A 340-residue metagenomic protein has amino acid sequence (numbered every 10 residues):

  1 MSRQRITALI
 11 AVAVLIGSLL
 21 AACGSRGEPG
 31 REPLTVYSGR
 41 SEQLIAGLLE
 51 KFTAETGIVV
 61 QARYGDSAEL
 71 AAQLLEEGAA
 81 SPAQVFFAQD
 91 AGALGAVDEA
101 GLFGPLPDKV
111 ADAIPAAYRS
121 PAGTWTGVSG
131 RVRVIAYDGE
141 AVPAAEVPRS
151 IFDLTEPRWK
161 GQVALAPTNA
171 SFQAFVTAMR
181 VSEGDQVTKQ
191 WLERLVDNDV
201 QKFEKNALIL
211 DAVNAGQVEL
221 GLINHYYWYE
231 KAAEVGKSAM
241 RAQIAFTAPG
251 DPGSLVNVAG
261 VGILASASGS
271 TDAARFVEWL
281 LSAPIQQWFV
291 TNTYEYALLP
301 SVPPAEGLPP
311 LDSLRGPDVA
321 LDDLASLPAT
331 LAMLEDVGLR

Functional and structural regions predicted by a protein language model:
L19-A22: C-terminal motif of bacterial Sec signal peptides marking the signal peptidase cleavage site
G24-R26: Bacterial signal peptide processing site
G30-L48, R63, A259: Extracytoplasmic "Venus flytrap"
G39-A46, G65-E69, L75, S81-V218 (+1 more regions): Extracytoplasmic ligand-binding site segments that recognize negatively charged/polar headgroups
G92-A96, E219-R241: A ligand-binding cleft/hinge motif common to bilobed small-molecule-binding domains
V134-A141, R180, V256-G269, W288 (+1 more regions): A bilobed periplasmic-binding-protein/Venus flytrap-type ligand-binding module shared by bacterial periplasmic
G161-P167, W279-V302: Periplasmic-binding protein-like
Q186-T188, E295-R340: An extracytoplasmic/periplasmic, membrane-proximal ligand-sensing/linker region
